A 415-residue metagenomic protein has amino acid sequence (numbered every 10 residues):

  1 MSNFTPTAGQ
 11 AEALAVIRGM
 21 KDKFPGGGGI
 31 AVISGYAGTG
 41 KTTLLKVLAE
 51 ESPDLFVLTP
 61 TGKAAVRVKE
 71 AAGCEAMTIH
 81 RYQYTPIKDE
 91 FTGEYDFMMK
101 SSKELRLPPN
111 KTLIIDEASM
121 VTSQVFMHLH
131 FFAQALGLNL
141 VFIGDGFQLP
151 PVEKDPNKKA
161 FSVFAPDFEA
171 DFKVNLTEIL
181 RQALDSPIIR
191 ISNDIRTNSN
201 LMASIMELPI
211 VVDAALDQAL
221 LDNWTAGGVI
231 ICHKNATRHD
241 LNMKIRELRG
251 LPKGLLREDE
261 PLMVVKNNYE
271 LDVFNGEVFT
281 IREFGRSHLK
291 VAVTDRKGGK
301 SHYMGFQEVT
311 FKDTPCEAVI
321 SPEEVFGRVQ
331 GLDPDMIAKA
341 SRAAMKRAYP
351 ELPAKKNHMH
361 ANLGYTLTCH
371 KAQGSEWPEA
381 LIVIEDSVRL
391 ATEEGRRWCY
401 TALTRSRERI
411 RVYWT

Functional and structural regions predicted by a protein language model:
M1-I17: N-terminal pre-Walker A segment at the start of P-loop NTPase domains
E12-K41, M127, L138, G146-S321: Conserved helicase motor core of P-loop NTPases
L44, L48: Hydrophobic positions on the alpha1 helix immediately C-terminal to the Walker A/P-loop
F56-P109: Inter-Walker segment of RecA-like/P-loop motor cores
P108-T122: Conserved P-loop NTPase "ATPase switch" module shared by AAA+ and STAND
N110-T112, L136-V141, R411: Loop/turn-to-beta-strand initiation segments
D116-E117, G144-G146: Walker B catalytic acidic pair
T294-T415: C-terminal accessory regions
